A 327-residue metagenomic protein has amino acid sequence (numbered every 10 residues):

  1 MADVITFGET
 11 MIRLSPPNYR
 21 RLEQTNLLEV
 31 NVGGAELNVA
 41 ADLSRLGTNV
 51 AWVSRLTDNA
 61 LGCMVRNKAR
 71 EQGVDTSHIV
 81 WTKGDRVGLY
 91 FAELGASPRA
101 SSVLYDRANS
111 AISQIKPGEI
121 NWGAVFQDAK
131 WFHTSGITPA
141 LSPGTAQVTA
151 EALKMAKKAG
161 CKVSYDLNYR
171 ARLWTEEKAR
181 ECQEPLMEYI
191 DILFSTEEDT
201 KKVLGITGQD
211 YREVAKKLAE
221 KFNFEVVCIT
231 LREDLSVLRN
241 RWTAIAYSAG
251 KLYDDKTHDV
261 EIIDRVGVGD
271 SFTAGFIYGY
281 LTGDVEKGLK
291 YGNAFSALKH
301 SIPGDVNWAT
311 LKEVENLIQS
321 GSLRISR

Functional and structural regions predicted by a protein language model:
M1-D75, A96-P98, K116-P117, E261-I263 (+1 more regions): Glycine-rich phosphate/adenosyl-contacting loop at the front of the ribokinase-like
F7-R20, N240-D254, V266: Acidic-glycine-rich active-site phosphate/pyrophosphate-binding loop
T10, I137, L167, S271: Active-site metal-binding loops of divalent metal-dependent hydrolases
N49-G136, E315-R327: Conserved N-terminal subdomain of the carbohydrate kinase-like
Q147-A159, C182-Y189: Catalytic-core regions built around general acid/base machinery
M155-K162, F222-E225: A short helix->loop->beta-strand "cap" motif at the edges of active sites that frequently abuts
L173-A249: Conserved phosphate/ATP/ADP-binding segment of small-molecule kinases
K256-G321, I325-R327: Conserved post-catalytic alpha-helical subdomain immediately downstream of the catalytic base and nucleotide-binding
